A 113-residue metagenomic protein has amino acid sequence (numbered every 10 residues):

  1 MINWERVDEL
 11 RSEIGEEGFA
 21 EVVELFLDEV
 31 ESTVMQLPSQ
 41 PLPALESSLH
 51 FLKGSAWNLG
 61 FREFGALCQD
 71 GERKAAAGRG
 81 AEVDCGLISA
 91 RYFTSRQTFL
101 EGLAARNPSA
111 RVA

Functional and structural regions predicted by a protein language model:
M1-A113: Two-component system phosphorelay core
